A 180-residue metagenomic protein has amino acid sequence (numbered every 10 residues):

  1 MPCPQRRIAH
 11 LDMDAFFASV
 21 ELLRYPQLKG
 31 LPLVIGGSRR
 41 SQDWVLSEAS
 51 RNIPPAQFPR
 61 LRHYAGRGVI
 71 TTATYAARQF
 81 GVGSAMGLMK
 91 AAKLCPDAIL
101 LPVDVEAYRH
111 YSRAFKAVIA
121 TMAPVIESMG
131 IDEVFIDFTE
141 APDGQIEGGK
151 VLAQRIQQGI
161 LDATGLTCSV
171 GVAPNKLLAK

Functional and structural regions predicted by a protein language model:
M1-I131, F135, P142: Residues that scaffold, gate, or flank divalent-cation-dependent active/transport sites
G37, F138, V172-P174: A general secondary-structure junction signal
G148-K180: Long, highly charged, low-complexity intrinsically disordered interaction regions that mediate electrostatic DNA/RNA
